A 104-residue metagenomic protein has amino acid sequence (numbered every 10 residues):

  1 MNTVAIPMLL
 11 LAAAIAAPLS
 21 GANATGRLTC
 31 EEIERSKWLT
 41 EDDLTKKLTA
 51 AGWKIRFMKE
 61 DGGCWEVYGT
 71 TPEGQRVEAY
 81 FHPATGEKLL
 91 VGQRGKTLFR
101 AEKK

Functional and structural regions predicted by a protein language model:
M1-N23: Classic N-terminal secretory signal peptides
T3, G26-R27, R76-K104: C-terminal basic regulatory modules in eukaryotic proteins
P18-E31, E102: Cleaved targeting-peptide boundary
T29-I55: Short, non-transmembrane alpha-helical segments in secretory-pathway proteins
E41, E66, E78: Acidic-residue sensor for enzyme active/binding pockets
L48, V67-T70, F81, G86: Conserved histidines in hydrophobic membrane contexts and catalytic metal-binding motifs
A50-W53, G62-C64, G74-R76: Extracytoplasmic
M58-T70: A cross-family detector of function-defining hotspots
